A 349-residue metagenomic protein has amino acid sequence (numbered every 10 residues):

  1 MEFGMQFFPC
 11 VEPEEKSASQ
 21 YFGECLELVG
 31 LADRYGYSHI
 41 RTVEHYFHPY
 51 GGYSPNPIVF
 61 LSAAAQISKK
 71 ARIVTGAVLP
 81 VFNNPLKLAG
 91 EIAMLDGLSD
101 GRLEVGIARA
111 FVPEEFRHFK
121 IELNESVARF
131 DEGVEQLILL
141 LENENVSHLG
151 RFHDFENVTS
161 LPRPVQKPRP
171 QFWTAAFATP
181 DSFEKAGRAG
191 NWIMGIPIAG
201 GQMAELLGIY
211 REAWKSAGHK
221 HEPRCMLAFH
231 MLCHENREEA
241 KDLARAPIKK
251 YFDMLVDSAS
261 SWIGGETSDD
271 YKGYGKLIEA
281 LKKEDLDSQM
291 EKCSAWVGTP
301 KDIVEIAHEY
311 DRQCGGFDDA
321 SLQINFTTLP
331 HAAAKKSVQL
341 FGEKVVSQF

Functional and structural regions predicted by a protein language model:
M1-I67, A71-R72, P168-P170: N-terminal beta1-alpha1-beta2 module of alpha/beta enzyme domains
M1-K16, V112-E115, D154-P168, K272-K292 (+1 more regions): N-terminal small/glycine-rich loop or linker at the start of catalytic domains across soluble metabolic enzymes
F3, A32, G36, E44 (+11 more regions): Conserved, mostly hydrophobic/aromatic
F3-F7, I40-T42, I73-G76, L103-I107 (+4 more regions): Hydrophobic faces of well-ordered beta-strands that scaffold small-molecule active sites in alpha/beta enzyme cores
P9-F22, G76-L86, P168-A178, M231-H234 (+1 more regions): Active-site mouth loops of central-metabolism enzymes
H39-F60, A64, L79, F111 (+2 more regions): Glycine-rich, proline-tolerant flexible connector loops at the mouths of alpha/beta enzymes
N84-A189, G201-G208, E212-H221: Internal, glycine-rich beta/alpha segment that forms the wall or movable "lid" of small-molecule/cofactor binding
V127-S160, Q202-C314: An alpha-helical appendage that flanks or caps ligand/catalytic pockets
